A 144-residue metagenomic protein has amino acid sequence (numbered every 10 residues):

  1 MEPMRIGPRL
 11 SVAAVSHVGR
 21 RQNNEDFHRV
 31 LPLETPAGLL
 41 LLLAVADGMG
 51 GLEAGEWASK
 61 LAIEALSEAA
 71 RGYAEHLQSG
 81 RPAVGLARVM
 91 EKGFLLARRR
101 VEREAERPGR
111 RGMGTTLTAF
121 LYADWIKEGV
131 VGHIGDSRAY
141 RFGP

Functional and structural regions predicted by a protein language model:
M1-P144: PP2C/PPM-type serine/threonine phosphatase catalytic domain
